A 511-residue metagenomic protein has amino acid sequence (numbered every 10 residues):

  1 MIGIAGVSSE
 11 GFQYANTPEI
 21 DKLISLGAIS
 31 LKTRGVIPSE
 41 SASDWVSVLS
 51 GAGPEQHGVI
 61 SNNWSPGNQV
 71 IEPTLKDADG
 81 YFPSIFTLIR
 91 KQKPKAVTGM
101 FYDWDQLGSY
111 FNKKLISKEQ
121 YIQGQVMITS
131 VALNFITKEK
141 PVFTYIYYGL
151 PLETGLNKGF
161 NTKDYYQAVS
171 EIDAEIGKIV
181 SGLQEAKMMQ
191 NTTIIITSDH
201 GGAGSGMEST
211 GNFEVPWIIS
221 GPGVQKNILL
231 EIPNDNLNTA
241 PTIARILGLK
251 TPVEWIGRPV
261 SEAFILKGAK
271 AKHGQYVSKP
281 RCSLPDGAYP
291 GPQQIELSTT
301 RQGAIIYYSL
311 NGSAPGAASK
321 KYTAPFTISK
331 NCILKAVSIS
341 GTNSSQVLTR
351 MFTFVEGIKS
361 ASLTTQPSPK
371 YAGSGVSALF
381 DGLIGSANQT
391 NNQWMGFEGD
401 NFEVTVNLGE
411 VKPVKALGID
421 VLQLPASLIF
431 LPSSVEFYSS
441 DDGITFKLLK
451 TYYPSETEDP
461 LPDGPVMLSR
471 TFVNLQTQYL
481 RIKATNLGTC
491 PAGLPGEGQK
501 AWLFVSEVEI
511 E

Functional and structural regions predicted by a protein language model:
M1, E19, A168-T210, I243: Metal-dependent active-site segment of extracytoplasmic phospho-/sulfohydrolases and closely related
E10-S47, G51-P54: Short, structured active-site-proximal loop/turn typified by the sulfatase FGly-forming signature C/S-X-P-X-R
I20, A28, S47-W104: Long, well-ordered early-domain segments
D21, F86, I232-I265: Non-catalytic, well-ordered alpha-helical segments in soluble enzyme domains
L49, E208-K250: Substrate-binding rim/cap in mid-to-C-terminal beta-strand-loop elements of soluble/periplasmic
D105-Q120, S130-A174: Active-site His/acidic residue clusters
A263-E403: Short, compositionally stereotyped local motifs that mark structural "simplifiers"
S386-K450, V466-E511: Aromatic, loop-rich ligand-recognition surfaces of beta-strand-rich domains
